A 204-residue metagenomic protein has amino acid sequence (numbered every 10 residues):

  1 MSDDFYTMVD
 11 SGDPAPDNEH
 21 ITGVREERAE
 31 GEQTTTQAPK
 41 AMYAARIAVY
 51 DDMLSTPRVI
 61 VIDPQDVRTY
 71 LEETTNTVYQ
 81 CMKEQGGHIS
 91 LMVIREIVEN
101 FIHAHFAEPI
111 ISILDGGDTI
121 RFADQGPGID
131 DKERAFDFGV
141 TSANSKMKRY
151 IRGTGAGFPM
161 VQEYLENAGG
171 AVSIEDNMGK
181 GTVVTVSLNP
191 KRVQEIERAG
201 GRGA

Functional and structural regions predicted by a protein language model:
M1-M92, R198-A204: Bergerat-fold GHKL ATPase/HATPase_c domain
T75-I113, P159-Y164: Conserved ATP-binding N-box helix of the HATPase_c
L114-I120: Short beta-strand-loop-beta element adjacent to the nucleotide/active-site pocket used for signaling
D124: Acidic ATP/Mg2+-coordinating residue in the GHKL
P127-T182: Flexible ATP-lid and adjacent glycine-rich G1/G2 motifs of the Bergerat
T182-L188: Hydrophobic core positions in the C-terminal catalytic ATP-binding module
N189-Q194: Two-component histidine kinase transmitter core
